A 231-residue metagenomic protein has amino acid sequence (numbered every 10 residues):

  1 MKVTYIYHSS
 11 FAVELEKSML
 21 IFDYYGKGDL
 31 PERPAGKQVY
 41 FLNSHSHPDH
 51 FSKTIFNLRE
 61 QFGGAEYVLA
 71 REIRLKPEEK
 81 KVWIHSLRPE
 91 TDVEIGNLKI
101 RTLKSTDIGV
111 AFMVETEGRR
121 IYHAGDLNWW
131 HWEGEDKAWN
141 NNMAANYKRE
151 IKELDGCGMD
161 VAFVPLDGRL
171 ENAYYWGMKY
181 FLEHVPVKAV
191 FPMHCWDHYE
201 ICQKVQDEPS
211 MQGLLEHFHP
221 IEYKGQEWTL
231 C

Functional and structural regions predicted by a protein language model:
M1-G36, W83-G158, E222-C231: Core dinuclear metal-dependent hydrolase active-site scaffold
M1-H8, E78-D92, Y174-C231: Binuclear metal-ion centers of metallo-dependent hydrolases, dominated by the metallo-beta-lactamase
V3-Y5, M19-D23, F41-N43, G63-E72 (+2 more regions): Short, hydrophobic beta-strand segments that form beta-sheet elements in well-ordered domains
Y24-G26, H45-S46, E72, S105 (+3 more regions): Active-site metal-binding loops of divalent metal-dependent hydrolases
G26-L75, K152-F163: Active-site metal-binding motif and surrounding structural segment of the metallo-beta-lactamase
P31-E32, F51-T54, E78-K80, E133-G134 (+2 more regions): Short glycine-/acidic-enriched loop or helix-start segments at secondary-structure transitions that form or flank
V68, H123, V161-V164, V190-P192: Structural recognition of the beta-strand scaffold that forms the well-ordered cores of secreted hydrolase catalytic
N146-K152, E171-Y180: A short, acidic, amphipathic alpha-helical segment used as a generic capping/interface helix at domain edges
